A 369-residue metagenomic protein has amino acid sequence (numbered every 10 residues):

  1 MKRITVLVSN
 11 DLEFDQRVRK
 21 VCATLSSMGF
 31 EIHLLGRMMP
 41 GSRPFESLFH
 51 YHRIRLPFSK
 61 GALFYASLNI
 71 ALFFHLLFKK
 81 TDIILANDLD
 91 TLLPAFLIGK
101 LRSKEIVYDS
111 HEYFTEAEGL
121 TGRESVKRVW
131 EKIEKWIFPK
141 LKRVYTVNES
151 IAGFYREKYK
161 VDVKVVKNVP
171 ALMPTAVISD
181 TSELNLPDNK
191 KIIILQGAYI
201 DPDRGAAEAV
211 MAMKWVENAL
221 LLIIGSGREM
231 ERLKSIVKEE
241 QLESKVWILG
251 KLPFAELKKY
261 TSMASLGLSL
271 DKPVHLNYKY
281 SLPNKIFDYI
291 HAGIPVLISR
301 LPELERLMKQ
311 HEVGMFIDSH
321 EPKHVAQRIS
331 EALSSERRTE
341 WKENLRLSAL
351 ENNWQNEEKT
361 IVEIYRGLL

Functional and structural regions predicted by a protein language model:
T5-L7, Y145, N185-V216, L222 (+1 more regions): Conserved donor-binding/catalytic core segment of Leloir-type glycosyltransferases
G36, E131-V177, D188, I192 (+1 more regions): Donor nucleotide-sugar binding/catalytic pocket of nucleotide-sugar-dependent glycosyltransferases
L63-S67, E105, F114-I137, P202: Nucleotide-sugar donor phosphate/pyrophosphate-binding loop at the beta->alpha transition of glycosyltransferases
I70-F78, L93, L97-L101, S125-T146 (+1 more regions): Membrane-proximal helix-turn-helix segments that form the acceptor-binding/catalytic region of lipid-linked
I224, E231-K259, L266: Nucleotide-activated donor-binding/catalytic signature segment of Leloir-type glycosyltransferases, i.e., the conserved
T261-Y280, I294: Acidic donor-binding loop of glycosyltransferase active sites
Q310-H311, M315-P322, E331-E336: Conserved acidic donor-binding segment of nucleotide-sugar-dependent glycosyltransferases
H324, R337-N352: A short, well-ordered alpha-helix in the C-terminal region of glycosyltransferases
